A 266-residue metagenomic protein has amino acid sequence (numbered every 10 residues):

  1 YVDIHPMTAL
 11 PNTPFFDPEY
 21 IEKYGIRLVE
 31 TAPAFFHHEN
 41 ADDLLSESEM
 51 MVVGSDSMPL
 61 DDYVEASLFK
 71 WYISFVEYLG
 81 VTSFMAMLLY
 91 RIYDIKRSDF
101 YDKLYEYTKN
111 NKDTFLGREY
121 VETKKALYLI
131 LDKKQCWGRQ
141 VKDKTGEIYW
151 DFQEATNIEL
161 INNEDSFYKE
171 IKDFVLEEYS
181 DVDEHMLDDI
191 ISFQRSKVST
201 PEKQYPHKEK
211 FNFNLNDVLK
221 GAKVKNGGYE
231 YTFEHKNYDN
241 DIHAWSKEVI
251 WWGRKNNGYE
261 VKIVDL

Functional and structural regions predicted by a protein language model:
Y1, Y24-F35, F100-F115, E209-N212 (+2 more regions): Short, Lys/Arg-enriched charge-dense amphipathic segments
Y1-I95, E234-D241, W245-E248, W252 (+2 more regions): A structural motif corresponding to the C-terminal lobe/cap of the Radical SAM core domain
V64-E178: C-terminal non-catalytic alpha-helical accessory regions
K142-L266: Charge-dense, extended regions
